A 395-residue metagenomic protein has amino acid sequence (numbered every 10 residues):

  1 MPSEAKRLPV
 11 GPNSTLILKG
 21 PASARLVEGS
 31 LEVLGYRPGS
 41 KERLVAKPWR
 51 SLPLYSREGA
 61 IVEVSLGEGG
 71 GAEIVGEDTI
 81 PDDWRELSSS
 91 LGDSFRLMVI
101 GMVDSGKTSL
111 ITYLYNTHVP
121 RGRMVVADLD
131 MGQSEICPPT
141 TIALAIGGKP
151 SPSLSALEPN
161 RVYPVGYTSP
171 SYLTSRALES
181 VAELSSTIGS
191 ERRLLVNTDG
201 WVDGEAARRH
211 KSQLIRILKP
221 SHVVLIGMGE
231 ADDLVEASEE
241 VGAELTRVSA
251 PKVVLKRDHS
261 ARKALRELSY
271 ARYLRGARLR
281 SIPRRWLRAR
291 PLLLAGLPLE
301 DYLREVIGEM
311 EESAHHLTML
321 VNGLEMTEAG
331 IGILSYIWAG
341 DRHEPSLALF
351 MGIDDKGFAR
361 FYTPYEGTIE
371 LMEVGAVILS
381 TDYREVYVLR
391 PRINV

Functional and structural regions predicted by a protein language model:
M1-V99, Y113, G122, T141-I142 (+3 more regions): Preference for solvent-exposed, low-hydrophobicity sequence contexts
E77-I100, G122-L195, D199-V202: Nucleotide-state-sensitive switch-loop elements of NTP-binding domains
V103: The conserved Walker
K107: Conserved lysine of the Walker
H118: Active-site catalytic pocket residues across diverse enzymes, especially alpha/beta-hydrolases
I136-P138, E205-R209, R216, D233-E236: A short acidic (Asp/Glu
L194-L218: Conserved P-loop NTPase nucleotide-binding/switch module
